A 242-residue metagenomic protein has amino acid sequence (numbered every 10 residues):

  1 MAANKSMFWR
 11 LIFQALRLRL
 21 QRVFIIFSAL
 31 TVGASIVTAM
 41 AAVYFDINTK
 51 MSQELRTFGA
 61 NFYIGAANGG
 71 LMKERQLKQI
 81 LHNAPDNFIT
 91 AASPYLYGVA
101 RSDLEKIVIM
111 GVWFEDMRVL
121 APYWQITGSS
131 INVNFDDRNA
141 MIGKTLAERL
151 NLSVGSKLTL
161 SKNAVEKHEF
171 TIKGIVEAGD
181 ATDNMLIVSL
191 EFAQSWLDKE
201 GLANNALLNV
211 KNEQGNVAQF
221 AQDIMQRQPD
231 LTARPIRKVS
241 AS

Functional and structural regions predicted by a protein language model:
M1-I36, A42, N48, Q53: N-terminal Sec/SRP start-transfer signal
N4-F8, I12, M72, L231 (+1 more regions): Juxtamembrane loop-helix boundary motifs flanking transmembrane segments in multi-pass membrane proteins
V32-S35, N61-F62, G201-N205: Short, surface-exposed connector motifs at secondary-structure boundaries
S35-V108, Q222-Q226, T232: Hydrophobic, regular-secondary-structure patches
N61-Y63, N139-M141, N205-N209: Short aromatic/hydrophobic contact patches that present stacked aromatics for nucleic-acid/ligand binding
A66, N163-E169, I175-S242: Mechanotransmission and gating elements of multispan inner-membrane complexes involved in transport and envelope
Y95-L96, E105-W113, W124-F192: Hydrophobic secondary-structure segments that place a key small or acidic residue at a functional site
